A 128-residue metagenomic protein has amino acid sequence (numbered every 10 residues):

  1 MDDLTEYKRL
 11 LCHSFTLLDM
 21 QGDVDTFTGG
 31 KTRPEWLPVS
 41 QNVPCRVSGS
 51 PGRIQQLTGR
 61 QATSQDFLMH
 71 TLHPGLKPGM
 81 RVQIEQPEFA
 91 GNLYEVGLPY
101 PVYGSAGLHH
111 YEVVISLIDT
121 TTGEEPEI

Functional and structural regions predicted by a protein language model:
M1-R33: Active-site-proximal polar cores
K31-I128: Short, conserved turn/kink motifs that form compact alpha/beta structural patches or helix kinks used as
